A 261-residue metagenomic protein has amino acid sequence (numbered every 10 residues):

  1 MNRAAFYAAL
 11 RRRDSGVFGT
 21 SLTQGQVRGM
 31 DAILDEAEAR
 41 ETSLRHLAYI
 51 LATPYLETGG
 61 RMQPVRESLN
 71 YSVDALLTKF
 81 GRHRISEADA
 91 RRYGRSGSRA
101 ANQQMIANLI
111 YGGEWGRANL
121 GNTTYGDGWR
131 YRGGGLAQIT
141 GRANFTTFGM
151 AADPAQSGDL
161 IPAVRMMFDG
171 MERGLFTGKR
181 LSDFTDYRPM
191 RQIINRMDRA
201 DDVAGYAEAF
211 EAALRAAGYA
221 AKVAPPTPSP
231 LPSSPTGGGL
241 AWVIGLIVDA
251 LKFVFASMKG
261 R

Functional and structural regions predicted by a protein language model:
N2-L231: Catalytic and binding regions of secreted/periplasmic enzymes and modules that target cell-wall glycans
S234-R261: Short, low-complexity, charged amphipathic interaction modules
